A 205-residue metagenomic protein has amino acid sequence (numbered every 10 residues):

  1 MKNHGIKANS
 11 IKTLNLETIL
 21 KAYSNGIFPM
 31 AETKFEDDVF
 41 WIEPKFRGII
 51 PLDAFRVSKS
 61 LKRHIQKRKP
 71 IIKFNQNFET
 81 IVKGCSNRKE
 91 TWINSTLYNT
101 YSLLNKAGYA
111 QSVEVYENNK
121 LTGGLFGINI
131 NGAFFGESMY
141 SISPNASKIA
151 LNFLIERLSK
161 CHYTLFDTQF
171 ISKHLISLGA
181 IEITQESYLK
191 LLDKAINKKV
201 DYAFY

Functional and structural regions predicted by a protein language model:
M1-Y205: N-acyltransferase acceptor-side catalytic subdomain
